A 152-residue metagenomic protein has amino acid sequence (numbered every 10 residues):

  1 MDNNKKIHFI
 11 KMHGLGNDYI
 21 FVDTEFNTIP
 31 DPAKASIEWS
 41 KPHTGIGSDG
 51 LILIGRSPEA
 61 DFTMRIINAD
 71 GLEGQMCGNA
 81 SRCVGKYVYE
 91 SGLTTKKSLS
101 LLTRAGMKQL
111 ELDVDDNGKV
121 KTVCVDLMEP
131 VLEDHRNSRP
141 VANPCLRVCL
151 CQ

Functional and structural regions predicted by a protein language model:
M1-K119: A glycine-rich beta-to-alpha transition motif near the start of alpha/beta enzyme domains, typified by
A105-G118, T122-P140: Catalytic phosphate-donor-binding core of small-molecule kinases
R139, P144-Q152: Cationic, amphipathic, low-complexity alpha-helical segments enriched in hydrophobics plus arginine/proline
